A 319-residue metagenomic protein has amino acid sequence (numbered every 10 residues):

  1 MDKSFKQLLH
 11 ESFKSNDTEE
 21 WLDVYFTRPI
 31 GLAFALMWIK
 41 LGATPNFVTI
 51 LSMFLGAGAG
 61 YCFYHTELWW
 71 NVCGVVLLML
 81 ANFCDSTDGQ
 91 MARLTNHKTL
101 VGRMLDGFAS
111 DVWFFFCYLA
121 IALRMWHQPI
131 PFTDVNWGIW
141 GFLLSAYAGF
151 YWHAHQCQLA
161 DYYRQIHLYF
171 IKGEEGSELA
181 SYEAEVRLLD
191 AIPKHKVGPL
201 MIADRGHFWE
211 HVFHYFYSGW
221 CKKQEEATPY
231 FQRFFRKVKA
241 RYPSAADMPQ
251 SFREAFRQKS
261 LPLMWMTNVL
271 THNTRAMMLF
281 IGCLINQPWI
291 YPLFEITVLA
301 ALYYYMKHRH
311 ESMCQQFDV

Functional and structural regions predicted by a protein language model:
M1-I30, W152, Y162-V319: C-terminal membrane-associated helical module and adjoining short loops/tails
F5-D23, T27-P29, A33-L36, N82-F83 (+2 more regions): Cytosolic-side membrane-entry/anchor segment at the start of a transmembrane helix
L32-A35, F54-G60, F116-A120, T274-G282: Hydrophobic, membrane-inserted alpha-helices
P45-I50, D106-F114, M264-H272: Select subsegments of transmembrane alpha-helices in polytopic membrane proteins, especially boundary-proximal
P45-V101, Y118, G138-W152, P292: Membrane-embedded alpha-helical segments that form the functional core of polytopic membrane enzymes, especially those
G56-Y64, I121-R124, C283, M306 (+1 more regions): Structural signal for membrane-spanning alpha-helices in multi-pass inner-membrane proteins, emphasizing helix cores
Y64-T66, C84-M91, H155-L159, Y305-Q315: Juxtamembrane membrane-interface segments at transmembrane alpha-helix termini
P131-H167: Alpha-helical transmembrane segments
